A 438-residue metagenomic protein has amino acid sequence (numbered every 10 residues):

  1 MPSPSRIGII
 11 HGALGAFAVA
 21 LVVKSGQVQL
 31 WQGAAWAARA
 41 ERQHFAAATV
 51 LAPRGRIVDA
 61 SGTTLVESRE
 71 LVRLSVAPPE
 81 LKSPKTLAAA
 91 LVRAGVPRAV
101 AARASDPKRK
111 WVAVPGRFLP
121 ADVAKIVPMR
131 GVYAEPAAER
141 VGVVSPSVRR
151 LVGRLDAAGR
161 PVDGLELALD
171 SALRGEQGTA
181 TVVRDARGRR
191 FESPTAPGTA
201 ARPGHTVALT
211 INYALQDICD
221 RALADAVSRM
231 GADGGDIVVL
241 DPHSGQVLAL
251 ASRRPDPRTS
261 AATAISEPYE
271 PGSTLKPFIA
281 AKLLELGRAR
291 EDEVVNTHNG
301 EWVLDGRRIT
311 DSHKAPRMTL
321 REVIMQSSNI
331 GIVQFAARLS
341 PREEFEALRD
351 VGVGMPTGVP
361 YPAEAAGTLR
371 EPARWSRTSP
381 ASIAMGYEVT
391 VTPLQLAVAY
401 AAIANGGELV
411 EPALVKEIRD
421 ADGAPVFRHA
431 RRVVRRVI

Functional and structural regions predicted by a protein language model:
P2-A35: Hydrophobic alpha-helical transmembrane signal-anchor segments
L30-W31, S75-V76, E80, K85-R98 (+1 more regions): Small/polar-residue-rich segments within soluble enzyme cores
A35-L51, L215-R229: Short, basic/aromatic recognition patches
H44, T49-P53, Q177, G231-G235 (+1 more regions): Short, small/polar residue-rich loop motifs at catalytic or cofactor-binding pockets
F45-L71: Short extracytoplasmic
A52, S68-S75, L155, A249-P255: Short beta->alpha transition motifs characteristic of CBS
D185-A196, G235-S273, F278-I438: Beta-lactam-recognizing serine transpeptidase/beta-lactamase-like catalytic domain environment
F191-G235: Conserved, well-ordered alpha-helix/loop/beta-strand core segments that scaffold catalytic motifs
